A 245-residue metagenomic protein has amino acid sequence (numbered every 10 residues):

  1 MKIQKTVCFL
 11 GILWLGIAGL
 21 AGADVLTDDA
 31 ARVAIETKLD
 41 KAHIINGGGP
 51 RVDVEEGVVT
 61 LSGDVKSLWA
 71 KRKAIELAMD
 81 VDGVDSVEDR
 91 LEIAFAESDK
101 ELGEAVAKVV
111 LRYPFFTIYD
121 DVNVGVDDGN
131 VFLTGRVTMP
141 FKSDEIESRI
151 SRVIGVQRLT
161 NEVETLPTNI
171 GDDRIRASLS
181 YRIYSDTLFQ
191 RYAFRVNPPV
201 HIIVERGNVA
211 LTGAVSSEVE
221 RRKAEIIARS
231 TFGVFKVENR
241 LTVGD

Functional and structural regions predicted by a protein language model:
K2-D245: N-terminal targeting leaders
